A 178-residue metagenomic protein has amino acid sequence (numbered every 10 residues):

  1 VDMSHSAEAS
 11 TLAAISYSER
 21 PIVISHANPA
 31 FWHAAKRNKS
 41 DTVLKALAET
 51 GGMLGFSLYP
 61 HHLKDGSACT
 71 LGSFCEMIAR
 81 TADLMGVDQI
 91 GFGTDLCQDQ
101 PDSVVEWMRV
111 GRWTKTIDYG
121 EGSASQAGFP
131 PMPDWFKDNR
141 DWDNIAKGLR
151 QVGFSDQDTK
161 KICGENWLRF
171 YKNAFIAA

Functional and structural regions predicted by a protein language model:
V1, H26, L54, D95 (+1 more regions): Conserved, mostly hydrophobic/aromatic
D2-V23, K36-G52, G72-D88: Histidine/acidic residue-rich metal-binding segments in metalloenzymes
S4-E8, A27-A30, Y59-H61, D95-D99: Active-site beta-loop-alpha junctions enriched in small/polar residues
S4-S6, S57, T159, C163: Glycoside hydrolase catalytic-domain context in secreted enzymes
A27-N38, L54, S67: Glycine-rich tight-turn/loop motif centered on a GG-T
A48-L71: A conserved active-site cap/scaffold subdomain adjacent to cofactor or substrate pockets
M85-W135: Short acidic/histidine-rich active-site segments
A127-A178: Mid-to-C-terminal alpha-helical segments outside catalytic/metal-binding sites
